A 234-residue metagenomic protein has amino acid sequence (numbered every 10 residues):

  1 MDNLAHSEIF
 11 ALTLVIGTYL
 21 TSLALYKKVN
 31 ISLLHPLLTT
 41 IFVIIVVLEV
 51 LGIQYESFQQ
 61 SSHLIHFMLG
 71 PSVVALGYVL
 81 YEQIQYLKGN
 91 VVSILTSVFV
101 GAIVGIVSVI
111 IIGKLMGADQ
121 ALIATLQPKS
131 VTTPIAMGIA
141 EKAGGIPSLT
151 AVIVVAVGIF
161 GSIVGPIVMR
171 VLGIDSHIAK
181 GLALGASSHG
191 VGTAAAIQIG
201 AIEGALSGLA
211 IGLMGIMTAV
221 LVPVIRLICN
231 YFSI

Functional and structural regions predicted by a protein language model:
D2-V15, Y19-Y81, Y86-S93, S97 (+1 more regions): Helical membrane-embedded segments and adjacent short helical loop/helix-boundary regions of multi-pass membrane
F10-V15, I84-V109, A151-F160, A210-I216: Entry/N-cap segments of selected transmembrane alpha helices and their immediately preceding amphipathic helices
L38-V50, G70-V73, T96-V109, Q127-M137 (+2 more regions): Small-residue-rich segments of transmembrane alpha-helices in multi-pass membrane proteins, especially helix faces
Y78-V91, K114-L115, G138-A156, F232: Helix-loop-helix hairpins and the membrane-proximal interhelical loops of multi-pass alpha-helical transport proteins
T96-A136, V157-I174: Transmembrane alpha-helices that form the ion-translocation and gating core of multi-pass ion transport proteins
K114, L221-I234: Juxtamembrane boundary at the C-terminal end of a transmembrane helix
Q120-L149, V155-A156, D175-L213: Alpha-helical membrane segments and immediately flanking helix-loop junctions that form or couple to the substrate/ion
G208-L227: Final/C-terminal transmembrane alpha-helix of multipass membrane proteins
